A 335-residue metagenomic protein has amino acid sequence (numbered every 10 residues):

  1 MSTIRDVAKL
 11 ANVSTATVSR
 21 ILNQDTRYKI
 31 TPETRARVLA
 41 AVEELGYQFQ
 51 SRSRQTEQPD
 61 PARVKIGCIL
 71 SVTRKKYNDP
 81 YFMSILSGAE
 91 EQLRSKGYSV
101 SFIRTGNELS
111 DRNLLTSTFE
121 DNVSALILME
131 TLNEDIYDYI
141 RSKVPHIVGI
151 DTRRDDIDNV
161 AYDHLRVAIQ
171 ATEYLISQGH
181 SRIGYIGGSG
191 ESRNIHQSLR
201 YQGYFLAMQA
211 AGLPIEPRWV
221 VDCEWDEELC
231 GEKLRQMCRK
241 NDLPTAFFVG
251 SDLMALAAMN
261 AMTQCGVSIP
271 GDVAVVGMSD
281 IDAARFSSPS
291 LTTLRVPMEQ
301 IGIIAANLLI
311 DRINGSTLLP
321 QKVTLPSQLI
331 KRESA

Functional and structural regions predicted by a protein language model:
M1-E57: N-terminal helix-turn-helix DNA-binding module of bacterial transcription factors
D6, L10, Q58-A62, Y81 (+2 more regions): A generic short alpha-helical patch detector that favors 3-5-residue windows in or near N-terminal regions
L10, E43-L45, F49-S51, G88-S99 (+2 more regions): Bacterial carbohydrate/catabolite-sensing allosteric modules
S14, V64, S124, S181-I183 (+1 more regions): Short acidic/polar active-site loop segments enriched in Thr and Asp
Q24-D25, T73-K76, S189-N194: Short histidine/acidic/glycine/proline-rich micro-motifs that form metal- and phosphate-coordinating active-site loops
R35, F82-L86, Y201: Short amphipathic alpha-helical segment that frequently serves as the phosphate-/nucleotide-binding helix
D60-E173, R235-R239: Alpha-helical recognition/docking segments in bacterial nutrient-uptake and carbohydrate-utilization systems
